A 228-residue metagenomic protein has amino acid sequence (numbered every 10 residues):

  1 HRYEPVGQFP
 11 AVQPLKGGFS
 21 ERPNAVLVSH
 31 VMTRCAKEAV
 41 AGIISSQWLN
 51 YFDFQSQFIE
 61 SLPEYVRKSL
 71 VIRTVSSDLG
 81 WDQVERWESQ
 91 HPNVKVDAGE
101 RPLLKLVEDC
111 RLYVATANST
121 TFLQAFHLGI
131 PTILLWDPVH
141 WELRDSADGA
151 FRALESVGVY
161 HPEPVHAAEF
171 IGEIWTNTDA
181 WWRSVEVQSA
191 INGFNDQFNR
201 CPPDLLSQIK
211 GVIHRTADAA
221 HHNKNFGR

Functional and structural regions predicted by a protein language model:
H1-P5, S89-H91, A117-F198: Catalytic binding pocket for nucleotide-activated donors in carbohydrate/polymer assembly enzymes
Y3-R86: Conserved catalytic-core segment of nucleotide-activated headgroup transferases in glycan assembly
V6-P14, R101-V107, P164-E169: A short acidic, often aromatic-flanked loop/helix-cap motif at beta-alpha or helix-coil junctions that lines enzyme
Q8, S56, K68-L128, P138-V139: Donor nucleotide-activated moiety binding/catalytic core segment of transferases that use nucleotide-activated donors
L15-V26, E108-T116, E173-T178: Short, surface-exposed amphipathic charged segments that create phosphate/polyanion-binding patches used for binding
P23, A180-I191, I213, H222 (+1 more regions): Long, compositionally biased intrinsically disordered regions
Q55-V66, W87-E88, A125, I171-W175 (+1 more regions): Hydrophobic, Leu/Ile/Phe/Ala-enriched alpha-helical segments that form helix-helix packing faces
N195-R228: C-terminal alpha-helical cap of glycosyltransferases
